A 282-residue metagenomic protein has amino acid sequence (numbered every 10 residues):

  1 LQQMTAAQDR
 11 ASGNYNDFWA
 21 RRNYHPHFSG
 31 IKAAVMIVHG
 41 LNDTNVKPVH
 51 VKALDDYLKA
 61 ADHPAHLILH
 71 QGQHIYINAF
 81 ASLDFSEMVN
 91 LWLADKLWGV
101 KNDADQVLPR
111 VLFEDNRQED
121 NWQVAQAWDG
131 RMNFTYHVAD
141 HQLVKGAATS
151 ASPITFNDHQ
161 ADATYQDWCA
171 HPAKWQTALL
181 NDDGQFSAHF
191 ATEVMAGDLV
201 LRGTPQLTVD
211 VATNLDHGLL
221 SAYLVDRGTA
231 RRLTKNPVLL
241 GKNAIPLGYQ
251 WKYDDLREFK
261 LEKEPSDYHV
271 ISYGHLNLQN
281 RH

Functional and structural regions predicted by a protein language model:
L1-G30, V100-A104: Accessory cap/linker subdomain of secreted extracellular hydrolases
N16-N23, K52, A191-V194: Active-site-adjacent structural elements in folded domains
I31, I37-H39, D43: Short beta-strand/loop motif that positions the catalytic acidic residue of the alpha/beta-hydrolase fold
T44-H50: Conserved alpha/beta-hydrolase "acid-adjacent" motif
L58-I75: Catalytic histidine neighborhood in serine/cysteine hydrolases with alpha/beta-hydrolase-type architecture
A79, L83-H282: C-terminal, loop-rich substrate-recognition/catalytic regions characterized by aromatic stacking residues
